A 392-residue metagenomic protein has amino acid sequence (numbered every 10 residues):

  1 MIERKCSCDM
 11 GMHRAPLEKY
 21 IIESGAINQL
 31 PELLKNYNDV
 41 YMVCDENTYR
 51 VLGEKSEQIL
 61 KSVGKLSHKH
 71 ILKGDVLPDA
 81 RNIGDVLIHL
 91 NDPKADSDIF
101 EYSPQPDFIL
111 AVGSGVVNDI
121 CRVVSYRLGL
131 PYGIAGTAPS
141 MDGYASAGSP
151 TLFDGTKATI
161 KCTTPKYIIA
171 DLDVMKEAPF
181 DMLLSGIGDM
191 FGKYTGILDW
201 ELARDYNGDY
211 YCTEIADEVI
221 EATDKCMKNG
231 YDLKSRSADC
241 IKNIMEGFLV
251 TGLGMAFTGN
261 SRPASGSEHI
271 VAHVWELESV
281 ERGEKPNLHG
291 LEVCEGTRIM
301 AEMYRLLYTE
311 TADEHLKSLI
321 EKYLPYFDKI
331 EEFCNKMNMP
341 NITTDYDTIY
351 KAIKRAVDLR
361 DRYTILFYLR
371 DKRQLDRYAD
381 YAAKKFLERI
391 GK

Functional and structural regions predicted by a protein language model:
M1-F108: ATP/NTP phosphate-donor binding region
I2, C6-S7, L307-K392: C-terminal charged capping/lid subdomain of soluble metabolic enzymes
M12-R14, L34, F100-P104, S125 (+3 more regions): Solvent-exposed alpha-helices and their adjacent loops that cap or buttress functional pockets in soluble metabolic
S24, N38-Y49, M182-L183, I349 (+1 more regions): N-terminal low-complexity or amphipathic/hydrophobic leaders
D79-L87, N91-Q105, F257, S261 (+3 more regions): Non-transmembrane, aqueous-exposed alpha-helical and coiled segments at domain scale
D96-V124, L128-T137: A short, small-residue-rich loop immediately preceding and capping a beta-strand
L128-D224: A glycine/threonine-rich phosphate-anchoring loop and its flanking beta-alpha core in nucleotide/phosphate-binding
A216-K329: Active-site segments that bind and position negatively charged phosphate/pyrophosphate groups
